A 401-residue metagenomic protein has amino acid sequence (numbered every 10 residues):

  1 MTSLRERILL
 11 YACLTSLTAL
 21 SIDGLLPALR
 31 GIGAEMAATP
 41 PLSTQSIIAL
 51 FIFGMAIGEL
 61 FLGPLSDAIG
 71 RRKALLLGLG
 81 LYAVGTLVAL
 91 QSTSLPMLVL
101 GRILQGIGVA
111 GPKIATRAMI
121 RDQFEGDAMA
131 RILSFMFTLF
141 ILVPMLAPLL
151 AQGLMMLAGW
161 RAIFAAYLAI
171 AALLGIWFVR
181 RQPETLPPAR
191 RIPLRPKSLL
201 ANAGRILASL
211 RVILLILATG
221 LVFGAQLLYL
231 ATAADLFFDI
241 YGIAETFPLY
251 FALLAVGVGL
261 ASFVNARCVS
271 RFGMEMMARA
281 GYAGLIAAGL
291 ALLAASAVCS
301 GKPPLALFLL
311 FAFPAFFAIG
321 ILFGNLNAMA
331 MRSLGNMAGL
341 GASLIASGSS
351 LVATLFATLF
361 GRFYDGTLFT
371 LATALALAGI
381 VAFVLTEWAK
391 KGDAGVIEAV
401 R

Functional and structural regions predicted by a protein language model:
E6-A38, Y229-A234: Extracytoplasmic
L29-I57: Extracellular/periplasmic helix-loop-helix junction of adjacent transmembrane segments in MFS-like secondary
I57-P96: Conserved MFS/SLC helix-loop-helix module at the cytosolic interface between two early adjacent transmembrane helices
K73-L87, L168, M277-L292: Structural signature of the two symmetry-related core transmembrane helices
L81, G85-V88, P96-L104, A306-F311: Paired small-residue
M97, G126-D127, R131-Q182, L186: Helix-loop-helix hairpin linking two adjacent transmembrane segments in secondary transporters
G101-L142: Cytoplasmic helix-loop-helix junction between adjacent transmembrane helices in 12-TM secondary transporters
P183-L215: Juxtamembrane intracellular "pre-TM" segments in multi-pass secondary transporters
